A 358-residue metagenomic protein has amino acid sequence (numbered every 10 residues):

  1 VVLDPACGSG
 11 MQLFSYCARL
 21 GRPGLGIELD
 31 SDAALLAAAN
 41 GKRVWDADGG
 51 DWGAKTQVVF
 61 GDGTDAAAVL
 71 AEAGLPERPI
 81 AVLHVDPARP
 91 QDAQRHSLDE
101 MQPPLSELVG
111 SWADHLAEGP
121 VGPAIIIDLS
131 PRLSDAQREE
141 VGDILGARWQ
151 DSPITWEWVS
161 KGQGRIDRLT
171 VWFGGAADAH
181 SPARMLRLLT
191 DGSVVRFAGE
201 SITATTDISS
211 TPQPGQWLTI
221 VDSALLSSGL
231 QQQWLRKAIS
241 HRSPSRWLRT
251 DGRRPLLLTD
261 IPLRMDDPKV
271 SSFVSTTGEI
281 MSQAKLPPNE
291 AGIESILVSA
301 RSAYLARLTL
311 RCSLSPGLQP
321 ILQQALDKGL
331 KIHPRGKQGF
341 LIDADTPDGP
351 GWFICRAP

Functional and structural regions predicted by a protein language model:
V1-P358: SAM-dependent transferase fold signal centered on methyltransferase-like domains, encompassing both Class I
